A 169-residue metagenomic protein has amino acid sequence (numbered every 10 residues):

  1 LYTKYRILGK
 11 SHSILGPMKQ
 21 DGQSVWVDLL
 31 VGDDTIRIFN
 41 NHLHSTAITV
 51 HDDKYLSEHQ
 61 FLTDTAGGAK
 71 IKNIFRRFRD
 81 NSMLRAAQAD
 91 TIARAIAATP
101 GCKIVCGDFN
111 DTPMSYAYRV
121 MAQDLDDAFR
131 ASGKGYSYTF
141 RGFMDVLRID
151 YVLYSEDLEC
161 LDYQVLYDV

Functional and structural regions predicted by a protein language model:
L1-L56, V152, E159, Q164-D168: Structured beta-strand-rich core segments of catalytic domains in phosphoester-bond hydrolases
Y2, T65-K70, D126-D127: Short amphipathic alpha-helical segments, especially helix-boundary/capping motifs
H12, A86-I104, F109-V169: Metal-dependent phosphoester-hydrolase catalytic domains
K19-D21, D80-T91: Soluble or luminal CAZymes and related metallo-dependent hydrolases
V31-D33, G67-I74, K134-T139, E159-L161: Short C-terminal domain-edge/linker segments immediately following a structured domain
D34-T35, T65, T91: Coil residues (strongly favoring Ser/Thr
D53-R77: A solvent-exposed, charged loop/short amphipathic helix patch at secondary-structure junctions
F75-S82, C106-G107: Second-shell loop/turn segments in exported
